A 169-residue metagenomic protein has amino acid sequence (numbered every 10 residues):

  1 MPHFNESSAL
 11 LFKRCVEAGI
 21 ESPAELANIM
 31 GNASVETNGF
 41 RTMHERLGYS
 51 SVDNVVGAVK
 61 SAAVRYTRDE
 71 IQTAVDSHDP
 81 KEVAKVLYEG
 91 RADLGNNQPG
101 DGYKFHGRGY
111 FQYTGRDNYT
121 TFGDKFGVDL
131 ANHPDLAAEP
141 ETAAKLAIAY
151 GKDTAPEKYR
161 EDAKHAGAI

Functional and structural regions predicted by a protein language model:
H3-E21, T37, A63-E161: Alpha-helical segment that forms one wall of the substrate-binding/catalytic cleft in peptidoglycan-active domains
S22-G31, A163-I169: Alpha-helical scaffolds flanking conserved acidic
L26-T37, E45-A58: Acidic helix-start/capping segments at beta-turn-to-alpha-helix junctions
R41-L47, D124-K125: Short, solvent-exposed loop/turn and secondary-structure capping segments
R46-D53, A131, R160-G167: Short alpha-helical "patches" and their helix-cap loops
